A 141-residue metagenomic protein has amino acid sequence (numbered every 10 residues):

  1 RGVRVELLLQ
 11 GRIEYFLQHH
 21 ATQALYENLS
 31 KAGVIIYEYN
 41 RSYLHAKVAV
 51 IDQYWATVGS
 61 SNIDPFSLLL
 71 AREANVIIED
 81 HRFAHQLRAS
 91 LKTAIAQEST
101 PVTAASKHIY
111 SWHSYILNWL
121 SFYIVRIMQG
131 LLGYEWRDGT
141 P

Functional and structural regions predicted by a protein language model:
R1-P141: PLD/PLD-like phosphodiesterase catalytic module centered on the HKD motif
